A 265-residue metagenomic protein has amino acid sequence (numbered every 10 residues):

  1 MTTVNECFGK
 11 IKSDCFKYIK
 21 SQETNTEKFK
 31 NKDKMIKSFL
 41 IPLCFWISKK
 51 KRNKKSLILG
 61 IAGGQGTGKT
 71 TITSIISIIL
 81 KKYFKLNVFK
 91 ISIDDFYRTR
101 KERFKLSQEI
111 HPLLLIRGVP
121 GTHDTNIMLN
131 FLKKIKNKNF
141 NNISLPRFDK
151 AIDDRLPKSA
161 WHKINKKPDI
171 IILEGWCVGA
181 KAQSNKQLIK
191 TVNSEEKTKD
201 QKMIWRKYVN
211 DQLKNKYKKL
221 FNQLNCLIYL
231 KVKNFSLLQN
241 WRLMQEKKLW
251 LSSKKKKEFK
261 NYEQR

Functional and structural regions predicted by a protein language model:
M1-S21, E27-K30, K37, W176-R265: Conserved NTP phosphate-binding and transfer environment spanning the P-loop NTPase/kinase superfamily
N25-K51: N-terminal pre-Walker A segment at the start of P-loop NTPase domains
E27-M35, F89-S92, F96-D153: Conserved nucleotide-sensing/catalytic segment adjacent to the nucleotide-binding pocket in NTP-handling enzymes
K49-K55, D124-N222: Glycine-rich phosphate-binding loop used to anchor ATP phosphates in small-molecule kinases, encompassing both
I58-G63: Short hydrophobic/aromatic beta-strand immediately N-terminal to the Walker A/P-loop
G66: Walker A (P-loop) phosphate-binding loop of P-loop NTPases
K69: Conserved lysine of the Walker
I72-T73, S77: Post-Walker A alpha-helix
